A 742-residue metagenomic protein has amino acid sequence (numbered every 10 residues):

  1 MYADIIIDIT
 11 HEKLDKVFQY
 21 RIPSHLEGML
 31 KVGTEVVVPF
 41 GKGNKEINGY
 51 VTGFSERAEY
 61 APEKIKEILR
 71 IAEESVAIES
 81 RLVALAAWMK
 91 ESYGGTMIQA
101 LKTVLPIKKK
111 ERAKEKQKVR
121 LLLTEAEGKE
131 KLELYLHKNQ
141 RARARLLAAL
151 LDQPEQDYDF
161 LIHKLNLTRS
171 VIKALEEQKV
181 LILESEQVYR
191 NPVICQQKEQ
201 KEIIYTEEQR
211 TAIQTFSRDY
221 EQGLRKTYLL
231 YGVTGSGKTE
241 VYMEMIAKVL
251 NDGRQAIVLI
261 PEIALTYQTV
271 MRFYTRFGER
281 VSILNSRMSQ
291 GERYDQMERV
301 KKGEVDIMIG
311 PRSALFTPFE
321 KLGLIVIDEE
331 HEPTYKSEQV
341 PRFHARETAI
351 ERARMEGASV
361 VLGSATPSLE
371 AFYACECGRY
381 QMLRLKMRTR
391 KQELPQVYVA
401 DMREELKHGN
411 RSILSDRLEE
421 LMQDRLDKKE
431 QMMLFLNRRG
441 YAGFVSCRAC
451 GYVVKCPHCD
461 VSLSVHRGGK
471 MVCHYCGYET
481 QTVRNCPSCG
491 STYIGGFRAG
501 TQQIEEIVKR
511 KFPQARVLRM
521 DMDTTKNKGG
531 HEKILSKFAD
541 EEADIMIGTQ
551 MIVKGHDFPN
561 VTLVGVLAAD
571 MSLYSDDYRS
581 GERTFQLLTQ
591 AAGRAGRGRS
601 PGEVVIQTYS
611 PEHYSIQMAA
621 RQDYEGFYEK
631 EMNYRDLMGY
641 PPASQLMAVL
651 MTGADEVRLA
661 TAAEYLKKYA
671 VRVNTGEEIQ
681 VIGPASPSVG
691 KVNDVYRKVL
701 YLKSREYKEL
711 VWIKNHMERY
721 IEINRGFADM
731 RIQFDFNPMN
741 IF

Functional and structural regions predicted by a protein language model:
M1-P311, L315-S364, E376-Q392, V711-N715 (+1 more regions): Accessory, non-ATPase domains that flank or precede helicase/AAA+ motor cores in DNA-metabolism machines
Y2, D15, N44, K429 (+4 more regions): A general secondary-structure signal for short beta-strands and their flanking turns/coil in non-transmembrane regions
E35, Q680-K708: Short, intrinsically disordered low-complexity segments
Q200-T206, R210, Q214, L224-A660 (+3 more regions): Inter-lobe coupling/hinge segments of SF2-like helicase ATPases
F277, F512, R672-E677, N724-F727: Short helix-capping segments at alpha-helix termini
Y624, A660-I682: Short amphipathic alpha-helix segments
V673-P687, A728-N737: Short beta-strand elements
